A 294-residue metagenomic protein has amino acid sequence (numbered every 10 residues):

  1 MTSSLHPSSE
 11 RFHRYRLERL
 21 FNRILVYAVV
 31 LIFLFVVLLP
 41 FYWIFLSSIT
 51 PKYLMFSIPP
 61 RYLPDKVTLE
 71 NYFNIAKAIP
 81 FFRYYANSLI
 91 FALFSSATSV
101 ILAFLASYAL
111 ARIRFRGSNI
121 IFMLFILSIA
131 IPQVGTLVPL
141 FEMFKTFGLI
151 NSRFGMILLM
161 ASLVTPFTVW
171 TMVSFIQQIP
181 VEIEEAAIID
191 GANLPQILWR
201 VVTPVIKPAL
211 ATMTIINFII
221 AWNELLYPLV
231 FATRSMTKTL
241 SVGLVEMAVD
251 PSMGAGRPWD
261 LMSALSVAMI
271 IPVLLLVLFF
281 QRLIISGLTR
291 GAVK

Functional and structural regions predicted by a protein language model:
M1-L17: Short, Lys/Arg-rich, polar N-terminal cytosolic tail immediately upstream of the first transmembrane signal-anchor
L5, N22-K294: A structural signal for multi-pass alpha-helical bundles of membrane permease subunits that mediate small-molecule
